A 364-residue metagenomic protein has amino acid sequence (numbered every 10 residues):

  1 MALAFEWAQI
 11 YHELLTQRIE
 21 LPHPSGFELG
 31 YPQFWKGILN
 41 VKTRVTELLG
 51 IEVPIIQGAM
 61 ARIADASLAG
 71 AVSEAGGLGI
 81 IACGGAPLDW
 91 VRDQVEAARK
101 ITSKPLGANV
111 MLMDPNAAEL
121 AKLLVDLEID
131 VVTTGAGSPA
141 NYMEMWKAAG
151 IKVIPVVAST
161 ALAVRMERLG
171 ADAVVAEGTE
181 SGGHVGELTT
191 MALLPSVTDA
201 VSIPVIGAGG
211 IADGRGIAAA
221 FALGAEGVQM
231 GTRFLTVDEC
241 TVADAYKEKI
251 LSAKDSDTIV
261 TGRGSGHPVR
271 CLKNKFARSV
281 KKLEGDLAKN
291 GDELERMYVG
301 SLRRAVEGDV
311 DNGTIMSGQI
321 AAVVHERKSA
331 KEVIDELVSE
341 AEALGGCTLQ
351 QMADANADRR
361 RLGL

Functional and structural regions predicted by a protein language model:
M1-I38, G363-L364: N-terminal amphipathic/basic-hydrophobic helices that include classical n-h-c signal peptides and signal-anchor
M1-L3, W7, A148, R304 (+1 more regions): Residue-level detector of intrinsically disordered, flexible termini and proteolytic processing junctions
A4, H12, K42-T43, D65-S67 (+3 more regions): Generic signature of intrinsically disordered, low-complexity, basic-rich segments and short cationic peptides
F34-P204: Active-site entrance/lid segments in N-terminal catalytic domains of soluble metabolic enzymes
R62, G77-L88, A176-E187, I211-D244: Glycine-rich phosphate-binding active-site loops on the catalytic face of alpha/beta enzymes
A192-I206, A212-L364: Conserved active-site-proximal phosphate/metal-binding subdomains
